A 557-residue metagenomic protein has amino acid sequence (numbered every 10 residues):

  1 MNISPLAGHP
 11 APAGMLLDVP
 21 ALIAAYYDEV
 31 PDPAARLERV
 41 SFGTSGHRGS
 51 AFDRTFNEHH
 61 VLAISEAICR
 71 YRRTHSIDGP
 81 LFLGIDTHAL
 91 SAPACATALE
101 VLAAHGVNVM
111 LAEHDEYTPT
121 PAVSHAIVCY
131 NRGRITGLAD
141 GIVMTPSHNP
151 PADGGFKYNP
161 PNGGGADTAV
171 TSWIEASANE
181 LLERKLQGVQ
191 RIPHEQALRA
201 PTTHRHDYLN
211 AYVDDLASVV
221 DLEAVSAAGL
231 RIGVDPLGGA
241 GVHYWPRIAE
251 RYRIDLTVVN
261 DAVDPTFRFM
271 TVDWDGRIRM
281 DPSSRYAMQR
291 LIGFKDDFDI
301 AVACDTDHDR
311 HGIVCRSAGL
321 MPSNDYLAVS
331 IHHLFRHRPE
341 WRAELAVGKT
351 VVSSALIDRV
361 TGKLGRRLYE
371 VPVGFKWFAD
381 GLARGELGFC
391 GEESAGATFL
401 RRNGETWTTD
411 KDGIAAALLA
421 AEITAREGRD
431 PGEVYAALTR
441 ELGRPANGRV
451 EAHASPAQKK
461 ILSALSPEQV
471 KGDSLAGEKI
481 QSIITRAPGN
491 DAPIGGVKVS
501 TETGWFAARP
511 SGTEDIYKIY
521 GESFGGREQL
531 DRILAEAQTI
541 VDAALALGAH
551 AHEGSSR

Functional and structural regions predicted by a protein language model:
N2-E38, R134-T136, A152-K295: Gly/Ser/Thr-enriched, mixed-charge loops and adjacent short helices that form phosphate/oxyanion-binding elements
P20, T74, F82-D153, R247-I313: N-terminal small/polar loop signature for handling phosphorylated ligands or for N-terminal nucleophile
L37-F56, P146-N149, P236-Y244, H308 (+3 more regions): Conserved phosphate/anionic-ligand binding catalytic regions in large, soluble enzymes, centered on
S50-A51, P80-D86, M110, R231-V234 (+2 more regions): Short glycine-rich or small-residue beta-strand-to-loop segments that form or flank ligand, phosphate, metal/Fe-S
S65-L81, D221-A228, K295: Glycine-rich phosphate/diphosphate-binding loops that line cofactor/substrate pockets in enzymes
P151, P161-G164, A176, L182 (+1 more regions): Replace "Mg2+/Mn2+-dependent" with "divalent metal-dependent
F298-I300, I313, H337-R557: Phosphate-binding and adjacent anionic-ligand microenvironments
